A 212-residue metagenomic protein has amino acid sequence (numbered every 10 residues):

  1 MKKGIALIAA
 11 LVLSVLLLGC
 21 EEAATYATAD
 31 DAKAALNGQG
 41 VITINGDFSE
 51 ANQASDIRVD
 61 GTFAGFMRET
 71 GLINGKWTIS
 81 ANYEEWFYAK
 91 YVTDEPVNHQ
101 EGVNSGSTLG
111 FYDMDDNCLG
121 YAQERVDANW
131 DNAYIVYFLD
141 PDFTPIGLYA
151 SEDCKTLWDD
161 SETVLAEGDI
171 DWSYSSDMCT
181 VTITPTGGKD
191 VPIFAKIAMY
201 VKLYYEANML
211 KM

Functional and structural regions predicted by a protein language model:
M1-G4: Positively charged n-region of N-terminal signal peptides that target proteins for export
A10-L11: Short, linear, compositionally biased motifs with a strong N-terminal bias
V15-G19: C-terminal motif of bacterial Sec signal peptides marking the signal peptidase cleavage site
E21-M212: Intrinsically disordered, low-complexity proline/glycine-rich segments
